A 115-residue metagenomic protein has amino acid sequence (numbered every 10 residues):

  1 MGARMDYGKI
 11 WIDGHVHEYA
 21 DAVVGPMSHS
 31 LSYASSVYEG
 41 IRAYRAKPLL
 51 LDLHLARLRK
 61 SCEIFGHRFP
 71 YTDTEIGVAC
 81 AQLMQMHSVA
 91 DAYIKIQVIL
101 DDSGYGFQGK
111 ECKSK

Functional and structural regions predicted by a protein language model:
M1-K115: Conserved alpha/beta cores of soluble small-molecule-handling proteins
